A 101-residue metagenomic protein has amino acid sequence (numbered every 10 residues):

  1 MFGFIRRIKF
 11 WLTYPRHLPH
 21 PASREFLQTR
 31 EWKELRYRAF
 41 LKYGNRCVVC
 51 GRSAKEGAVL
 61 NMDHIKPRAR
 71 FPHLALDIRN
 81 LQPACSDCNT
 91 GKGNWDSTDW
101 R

Functional and structural regions predicted by a protein language model:
M1, K55, N89-G91: Intrinsically disordered, low-complexity segments enriched in small/polar residues
M1-E34, R52-S53, W100-R101: A boundary/linker detector
K9, R16, A39, N80-L81 (+1 more regions): Generic low-complexity, intrinsically disordered sequence content enriched in small uncharged/hydrophobic residues
K9-L12, Y43, N89: Generic secondary-structure transition motif, activating predominantly at the C-termini of alpha-helices
R24-E25, A39, R70: A generic structural signal for short
Q28, T90-S97: Basic DNA-binding region of bZIP-type proteins
E31-N61, C85-D87: Short cysteine-rich loop/turn motifs with clustered Cys
G51-P83, N94-W100: Histidine-centered nuclease catalytic patch
